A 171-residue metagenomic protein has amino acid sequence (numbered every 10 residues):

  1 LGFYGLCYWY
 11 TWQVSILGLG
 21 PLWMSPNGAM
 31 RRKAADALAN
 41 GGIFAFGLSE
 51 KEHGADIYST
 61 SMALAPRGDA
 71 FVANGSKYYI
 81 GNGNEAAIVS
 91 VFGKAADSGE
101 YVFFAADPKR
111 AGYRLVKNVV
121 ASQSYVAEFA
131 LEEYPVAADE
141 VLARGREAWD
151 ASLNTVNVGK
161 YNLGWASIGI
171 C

Functional and structural regions predicted by a protein language model:
L1-G41, G81-E85: Internal helix-loop-helix
N40-L48: A short, Trp-centered hydrophobic/proline-enriched beta-strand micro-motif
E52-A55, Y79-N82, K94, N118-V126: Short Gly/Pro-enriched turn/cap motifs at secondary-structure boundaries
M62-A65: A structural signal for short hydrophobic beta-strand segments in well-ordered beta-sheet cores
A70, N74-R114: A short core secondary-structure module
A111-P135: Flexible, small-/acidic-enriched active-site or ligand-binding loops
E128-K160: A glycine-rich, basic-preceded beta-loop-alpha segment at the flavin cofactor/substrate interface of flavin-utilizing
K160-C171: Extended amphipathic alpha-helical segments enriched in small hydrophobics
